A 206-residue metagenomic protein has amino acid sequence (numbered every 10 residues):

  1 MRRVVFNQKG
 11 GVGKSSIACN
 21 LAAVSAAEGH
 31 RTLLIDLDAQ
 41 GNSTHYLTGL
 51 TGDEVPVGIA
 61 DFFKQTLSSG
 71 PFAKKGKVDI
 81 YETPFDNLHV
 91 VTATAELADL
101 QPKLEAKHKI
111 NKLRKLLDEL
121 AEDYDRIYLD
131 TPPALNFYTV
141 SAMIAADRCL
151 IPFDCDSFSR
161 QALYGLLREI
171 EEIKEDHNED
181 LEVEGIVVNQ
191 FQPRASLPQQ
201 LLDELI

Functional and structural regions predicted by a protein language model:
M1-I206: P-loop NTP-binding core
